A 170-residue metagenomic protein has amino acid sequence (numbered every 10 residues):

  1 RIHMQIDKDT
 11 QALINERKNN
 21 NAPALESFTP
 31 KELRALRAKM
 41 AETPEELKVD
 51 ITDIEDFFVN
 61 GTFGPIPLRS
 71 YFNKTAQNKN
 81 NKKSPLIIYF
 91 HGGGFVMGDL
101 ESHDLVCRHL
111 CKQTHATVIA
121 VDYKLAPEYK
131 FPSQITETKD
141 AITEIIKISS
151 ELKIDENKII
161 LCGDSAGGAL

Functional and structural regions predicted by a protein language model:
R1-S70, A76: A glycine/proline-hinged amphipathic helix-loop "lid/cap" segment that gates access to hydrophobic ligand pockets
L68, I88, L110, V121 (+1 more regions): Short strand-loop-helix active-site module centered on a catalytic nucleophile
T75-K82: Intrinsically disordered, low-complexity terminal tails and inter-domain linkers enriched for S/T/G/P/D/E
K82-G93: Short beta-strand element of the alpha/beta-hydrolase
D99-E101, Y129-F131: Conserved catalytic-core motifs of eukaryotic protein kinase domains, centered on the activation segment
E101-A120: Short amphipathic alpha-helix adjacent to the substrate-entry channel of hydrolases
D122-A126: Short beta-to-alpha linker loops that shape the active-site pocket of alpha/beta-hydrolase fold enzymes
